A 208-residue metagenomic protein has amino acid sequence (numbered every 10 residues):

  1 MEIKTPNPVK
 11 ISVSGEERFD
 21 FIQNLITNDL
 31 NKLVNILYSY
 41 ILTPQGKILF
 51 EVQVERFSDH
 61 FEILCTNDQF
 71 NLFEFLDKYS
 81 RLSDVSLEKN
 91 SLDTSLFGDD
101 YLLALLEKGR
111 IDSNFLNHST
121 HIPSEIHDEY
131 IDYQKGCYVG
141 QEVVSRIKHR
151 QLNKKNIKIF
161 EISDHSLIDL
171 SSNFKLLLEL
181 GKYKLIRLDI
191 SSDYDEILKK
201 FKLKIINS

Functional and structural regions predicted by a protein language model:
M1-S208: Basic, glycine/lysine-rich polyanion-binding surfaces/domains
